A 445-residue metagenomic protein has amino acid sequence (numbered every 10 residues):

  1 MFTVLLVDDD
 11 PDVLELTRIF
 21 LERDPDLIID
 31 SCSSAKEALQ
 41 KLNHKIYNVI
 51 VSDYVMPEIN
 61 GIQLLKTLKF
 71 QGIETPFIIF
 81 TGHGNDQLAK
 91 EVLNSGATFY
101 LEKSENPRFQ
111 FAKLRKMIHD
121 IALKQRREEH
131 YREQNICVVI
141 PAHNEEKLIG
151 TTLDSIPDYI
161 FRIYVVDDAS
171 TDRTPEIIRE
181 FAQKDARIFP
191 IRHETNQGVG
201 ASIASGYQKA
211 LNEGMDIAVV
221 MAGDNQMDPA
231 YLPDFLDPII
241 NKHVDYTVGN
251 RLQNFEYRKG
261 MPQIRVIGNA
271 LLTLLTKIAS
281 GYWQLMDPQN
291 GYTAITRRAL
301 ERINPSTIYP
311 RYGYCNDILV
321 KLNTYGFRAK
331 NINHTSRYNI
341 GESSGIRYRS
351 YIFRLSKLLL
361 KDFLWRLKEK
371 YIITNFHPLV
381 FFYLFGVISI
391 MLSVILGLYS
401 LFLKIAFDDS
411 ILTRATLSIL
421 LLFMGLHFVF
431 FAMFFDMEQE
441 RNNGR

Functional and structural regions predicted by a protein language model:
P11-D30, S155-Y159: Two-component/phosphorelay signaling modules centered on CheY-like receiver
S31-Q40, G61, T171: Helix N-cap/capping motif at the beta->alpha junctions
M56: Receiver (REC) domain active-site loop signature in two-component systems and cognate sites in sensor histidine kinases
Q63, G84-L101: Alpha4 helix (beta4-alpha4-beta5 surface) of REC/receiver domains from two-component response regulators
E133, T307-R445: Hydrophobic helical membrane-anchoring modules
D167-E176: A conserved acidic beta->alpha catalytic loop
F189, H193-N212, I217, P229-Y312 (+1 more regions): Acceptor/aglycone-binding surface of glycosyltransferases and processive sugar-polymer synthases
